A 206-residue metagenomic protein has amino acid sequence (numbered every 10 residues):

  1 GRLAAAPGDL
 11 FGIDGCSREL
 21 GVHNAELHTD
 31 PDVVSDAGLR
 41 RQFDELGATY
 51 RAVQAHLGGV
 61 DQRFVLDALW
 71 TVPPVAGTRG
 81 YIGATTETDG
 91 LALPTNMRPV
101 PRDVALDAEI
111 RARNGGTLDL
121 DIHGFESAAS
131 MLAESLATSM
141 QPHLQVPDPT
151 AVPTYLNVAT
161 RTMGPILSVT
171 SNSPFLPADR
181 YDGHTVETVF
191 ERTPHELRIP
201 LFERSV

Functional and structural regions predicted by a protein language model:
G1-V206: Phosphate/nucleotide-binding catalytic core
